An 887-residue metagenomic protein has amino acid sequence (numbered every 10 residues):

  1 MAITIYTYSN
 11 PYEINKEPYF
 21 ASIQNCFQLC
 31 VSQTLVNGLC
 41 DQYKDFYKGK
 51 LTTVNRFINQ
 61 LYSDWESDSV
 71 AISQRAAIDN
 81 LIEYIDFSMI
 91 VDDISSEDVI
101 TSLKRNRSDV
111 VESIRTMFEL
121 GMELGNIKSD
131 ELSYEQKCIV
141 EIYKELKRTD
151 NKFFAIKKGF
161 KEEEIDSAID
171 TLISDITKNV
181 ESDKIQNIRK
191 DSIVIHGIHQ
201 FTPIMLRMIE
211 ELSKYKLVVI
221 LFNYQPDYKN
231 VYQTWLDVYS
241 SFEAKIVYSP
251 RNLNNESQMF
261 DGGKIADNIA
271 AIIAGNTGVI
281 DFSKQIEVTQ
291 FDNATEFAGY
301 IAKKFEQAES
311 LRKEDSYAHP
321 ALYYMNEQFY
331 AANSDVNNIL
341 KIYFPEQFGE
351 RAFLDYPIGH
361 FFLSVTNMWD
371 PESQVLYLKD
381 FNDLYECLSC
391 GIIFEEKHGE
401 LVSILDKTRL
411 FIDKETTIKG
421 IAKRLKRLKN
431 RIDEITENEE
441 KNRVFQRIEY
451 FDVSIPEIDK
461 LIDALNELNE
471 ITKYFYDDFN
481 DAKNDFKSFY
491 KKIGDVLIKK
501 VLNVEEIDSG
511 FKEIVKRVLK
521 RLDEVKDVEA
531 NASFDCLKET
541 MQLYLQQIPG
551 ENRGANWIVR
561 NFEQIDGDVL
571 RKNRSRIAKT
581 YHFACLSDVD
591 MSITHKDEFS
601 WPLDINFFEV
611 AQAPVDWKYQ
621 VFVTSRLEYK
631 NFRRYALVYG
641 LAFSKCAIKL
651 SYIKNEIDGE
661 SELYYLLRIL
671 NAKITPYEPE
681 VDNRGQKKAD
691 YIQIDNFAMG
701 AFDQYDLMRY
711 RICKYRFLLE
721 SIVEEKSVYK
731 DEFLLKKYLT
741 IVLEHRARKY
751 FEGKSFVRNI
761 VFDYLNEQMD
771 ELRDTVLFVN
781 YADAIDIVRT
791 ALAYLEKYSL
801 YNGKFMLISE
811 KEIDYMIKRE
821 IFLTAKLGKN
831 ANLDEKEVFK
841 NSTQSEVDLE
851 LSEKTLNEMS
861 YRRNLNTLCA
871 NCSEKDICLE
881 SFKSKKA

Functional and structural regions predicted by a protein language model:
M1-F27, S32-Q33, S182-D183, Y248-P345 (+2 more regions): Helicase P-loop NTPase motor core
F27, S32, L51-F57, L61 (+10 more regions): Conserved helicase core region in the C-terminal RecA-like lobe
Q33-I188, P203, I392-N430: Basic/charged alpha-beta structural segments of nucleotide/phosphate-handling enzymes
Q42-K50, R56-Q60, A274-Q285, A308-E449 (+1 more regions): ATPase/helicase motor core of nucleic-acid motors
K128-F242, Q290-A294, V569, K579-F583: Conserved helicase NTPase motor core
Y619-N671, S852-K875: C-terminal accessory regions
Y664-G753, K818-E820, L865-N866, N871-L879 (+1 more regions): C-terminal, charged and often intrinsically disordered regions of DNA end-processing helicases and nucleases
Y738-E812: A non-catalytic, helix-rich entry segment at domain boundaries
